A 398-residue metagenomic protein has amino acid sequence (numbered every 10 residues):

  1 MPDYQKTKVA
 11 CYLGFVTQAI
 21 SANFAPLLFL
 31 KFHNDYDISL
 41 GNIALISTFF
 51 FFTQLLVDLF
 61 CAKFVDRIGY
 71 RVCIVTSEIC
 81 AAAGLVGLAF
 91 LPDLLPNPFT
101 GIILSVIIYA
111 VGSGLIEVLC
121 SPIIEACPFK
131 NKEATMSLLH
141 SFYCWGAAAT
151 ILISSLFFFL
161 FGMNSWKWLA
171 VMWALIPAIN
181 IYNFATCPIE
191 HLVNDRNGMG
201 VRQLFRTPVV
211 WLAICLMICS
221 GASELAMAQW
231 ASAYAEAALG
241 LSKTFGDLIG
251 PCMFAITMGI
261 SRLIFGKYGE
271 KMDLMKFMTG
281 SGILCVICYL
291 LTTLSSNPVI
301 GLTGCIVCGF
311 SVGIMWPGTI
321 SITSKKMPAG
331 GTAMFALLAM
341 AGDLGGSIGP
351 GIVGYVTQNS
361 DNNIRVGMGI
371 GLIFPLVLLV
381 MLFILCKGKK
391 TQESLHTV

Functional and structural regions predicted by a protein language model:
A25-L27, T207-G259: Extracytoplasmic gate region of multi-pass secondary transporters
F32-H33, F64-V65, I153-G162, A235-E236 (+2 more regions): Interfacial helix-cap and linker-helix signal at transmembrane-aqueous boundaries of multi-pass secondary transporters
L45-K63, C252-I264: Central cavity-lining transmembrane alpha-helices of secondary-active solute carriers, predominantly the Major
R71-I74, I102, M278: Primarily marks hydrophobic transmembrane alpha-helices of the MFS/SLC 12-helix fold
I79-P96, L284-S296: C-terminal ends and interior cores of transmembrane alpha-helices in multi-pass membrane transporters/permeases
P98-L115, I300-I314: Hydrophobic core of transmembrane alpha-helices in multi-pass small-molecule transporters, especially MFS/SLC-type
S105-S141: Cytoplasmic helix-loop-helix junction between adjacent transmembrane helices in 12-TM secondary transporters
K130-N131, T135-I189: Helix-loop-helix hairpin linking two adjacent transmembrane segments in secondary transporters
